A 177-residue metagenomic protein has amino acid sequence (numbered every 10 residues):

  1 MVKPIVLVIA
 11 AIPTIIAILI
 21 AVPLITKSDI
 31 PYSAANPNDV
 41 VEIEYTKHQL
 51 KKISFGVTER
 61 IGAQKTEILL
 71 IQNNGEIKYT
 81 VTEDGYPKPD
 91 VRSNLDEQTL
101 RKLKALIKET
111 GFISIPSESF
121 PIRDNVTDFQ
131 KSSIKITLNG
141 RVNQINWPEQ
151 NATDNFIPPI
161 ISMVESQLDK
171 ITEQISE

Functional and structural regions predicted by a protein language model:
V2-P13, A17-I61, S119-E177: Short, well-ordered, aromatic-rich surface patches in folded extracellular/luminal domains
R60-Q72: Short, solvent-exposed loop/hinge segments that bridge or flank secondary-structure elements
Q64, K88, P116-P121: N-terminal post-signal-peptidase region of extra-cytosolic proteins
E67, P89-S93, R141-I145: Short beta-strand segments
L70-T82, D128: A short, structured beta-strand/loop element
T80-I115: A short-motif feature that recognizes glycine-rich, charge-decorated loops that bind or process nucleotide phosphates
